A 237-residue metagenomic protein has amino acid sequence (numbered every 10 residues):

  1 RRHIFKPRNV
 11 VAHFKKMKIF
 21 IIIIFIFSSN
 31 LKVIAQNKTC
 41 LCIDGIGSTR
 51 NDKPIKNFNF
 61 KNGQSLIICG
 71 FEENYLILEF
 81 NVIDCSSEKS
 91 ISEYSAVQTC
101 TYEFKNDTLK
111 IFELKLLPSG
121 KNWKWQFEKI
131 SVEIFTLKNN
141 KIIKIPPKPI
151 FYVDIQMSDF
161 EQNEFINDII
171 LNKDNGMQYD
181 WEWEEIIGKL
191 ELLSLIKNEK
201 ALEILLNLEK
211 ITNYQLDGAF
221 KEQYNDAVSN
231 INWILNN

Functional and structural regions predicted by a protein language model:
R1-R2, P7-C40: Bacterial Sec-dependent N-terminal signal peptides
K6-R8, N81-I83, E185, L202-I204: Generic low-polarity alpha-helical segments
V11, I22-F25, G47, N140 (+1 more regions): Residue-level marker of positions within ordered structural domains that often coincide with functionally constrained
Q36-V97, E103-D107: Start-of-domain marker
C40, S119-N237: Acidic, small-residue rich beta-repeat scaffolds with periodic aromatic anchors
S65, L109-K110, K141-I142: Hydrophobic residues embedded in beta-strands of well-ordered beta-sheets
C69-Y75, S86, E113-G120, L195-K197: Short, flexible beta-strand-to-coil junctions
C100-N106, K115-P118, K124: Eukaryotic long, low-complexity intrinsically disordered regulatory regions enriched in serine/proline and acidic/polar
